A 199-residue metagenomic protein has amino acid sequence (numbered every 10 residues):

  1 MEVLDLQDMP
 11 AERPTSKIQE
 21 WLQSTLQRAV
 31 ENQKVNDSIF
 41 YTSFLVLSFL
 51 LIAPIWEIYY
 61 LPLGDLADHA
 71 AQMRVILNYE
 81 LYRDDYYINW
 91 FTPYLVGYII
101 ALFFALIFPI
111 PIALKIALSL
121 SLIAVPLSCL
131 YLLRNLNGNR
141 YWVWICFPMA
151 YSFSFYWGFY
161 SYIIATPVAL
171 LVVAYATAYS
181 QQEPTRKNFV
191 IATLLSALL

Functional and structural regions predicted by a protein language model:
M1-I52: Start-transfer (signal-anchor) and selected internal transmembrane alpha helices of multi-pass inner/ER membrane
L51-R83: Extracytoplasmic loop-helix module adjacent to an early transmembrane segment
A71-V75, Y87-I110: Short hydrophobic/aromatic helix or loop-helix immediately within or flanking a transmembrane segment in polytopic
I116-L136: Transmembrane-helix motifs of polytopic, lipid-linked glycan transferases
C129-Y151: Transmembrane-helix signature of polytopic, membrane-embedded enzymes that assemble or transfer cell-envelope glycans
S152-F153, N188-L199: Membrane-interface alpha helices of multi-pass inner-membrane proteins
W157-A165: Short acidic/glycine- and proline-prone juxtamembrane loop motifs at membrane-interface regions of multi-pass membrane
V172-F189: Membrane-interface transmembrane helices that cradle and orient dolichyl/undecaprenyl
